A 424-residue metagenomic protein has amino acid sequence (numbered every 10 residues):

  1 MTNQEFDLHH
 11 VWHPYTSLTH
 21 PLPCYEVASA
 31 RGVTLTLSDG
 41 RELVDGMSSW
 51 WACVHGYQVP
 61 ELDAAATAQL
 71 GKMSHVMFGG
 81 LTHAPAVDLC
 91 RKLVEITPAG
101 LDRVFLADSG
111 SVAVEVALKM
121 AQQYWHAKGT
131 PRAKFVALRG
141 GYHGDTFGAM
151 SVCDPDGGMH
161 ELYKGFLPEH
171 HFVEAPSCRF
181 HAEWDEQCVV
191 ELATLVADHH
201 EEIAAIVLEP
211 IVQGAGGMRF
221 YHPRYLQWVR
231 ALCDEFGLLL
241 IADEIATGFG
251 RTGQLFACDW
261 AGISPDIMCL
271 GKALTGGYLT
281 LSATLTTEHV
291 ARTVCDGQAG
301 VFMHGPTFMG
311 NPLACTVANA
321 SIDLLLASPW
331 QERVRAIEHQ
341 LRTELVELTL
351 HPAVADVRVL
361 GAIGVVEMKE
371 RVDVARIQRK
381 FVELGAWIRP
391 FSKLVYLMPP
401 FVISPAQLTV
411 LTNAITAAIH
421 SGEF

Functional and structural regions predicted by a protein language model:
M1-F424: Conserved N-terminal phosphate-binding loop of PLP-dependent enzymes in the Aspartate aminotransferase
